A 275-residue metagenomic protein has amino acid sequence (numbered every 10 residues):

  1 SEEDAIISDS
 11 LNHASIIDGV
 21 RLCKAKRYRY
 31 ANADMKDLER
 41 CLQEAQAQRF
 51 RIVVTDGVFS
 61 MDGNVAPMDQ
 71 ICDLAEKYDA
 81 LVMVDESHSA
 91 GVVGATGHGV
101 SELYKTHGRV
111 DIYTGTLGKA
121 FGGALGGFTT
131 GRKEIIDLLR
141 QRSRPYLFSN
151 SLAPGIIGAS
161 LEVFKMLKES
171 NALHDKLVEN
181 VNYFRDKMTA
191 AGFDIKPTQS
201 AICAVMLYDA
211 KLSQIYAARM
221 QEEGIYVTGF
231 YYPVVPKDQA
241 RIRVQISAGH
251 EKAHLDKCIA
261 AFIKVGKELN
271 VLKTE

Functional and structural regions predicted by a protein language model:
S1-A14: Conserved PLP-anchoring active-site segment centered on the Schiff-base-forming lysine
A14-C23: Active-site-proximal loop->helix
C23, K77-Y78, A191, E223 (+1 more regions): Helix C-cap/helix->beta junction micro-motif
Y28-V84: Active-site phosphate-binding strand-loop segment of PLP-dependent enzymes
Y78-L81, H88, V93-Q199, L212: Active-site C-terminal subdomain of aminotransferase-like
D175-F184, T189-G224, V234, D238-Q239 (+1 more regions): Conserved PLP-binding catalytic core of the aspartate aminotransferase-like
E222-I225, V234-E275: PLP-dependent enzyme catalytic core of the Aspartate aminotransferase-like
